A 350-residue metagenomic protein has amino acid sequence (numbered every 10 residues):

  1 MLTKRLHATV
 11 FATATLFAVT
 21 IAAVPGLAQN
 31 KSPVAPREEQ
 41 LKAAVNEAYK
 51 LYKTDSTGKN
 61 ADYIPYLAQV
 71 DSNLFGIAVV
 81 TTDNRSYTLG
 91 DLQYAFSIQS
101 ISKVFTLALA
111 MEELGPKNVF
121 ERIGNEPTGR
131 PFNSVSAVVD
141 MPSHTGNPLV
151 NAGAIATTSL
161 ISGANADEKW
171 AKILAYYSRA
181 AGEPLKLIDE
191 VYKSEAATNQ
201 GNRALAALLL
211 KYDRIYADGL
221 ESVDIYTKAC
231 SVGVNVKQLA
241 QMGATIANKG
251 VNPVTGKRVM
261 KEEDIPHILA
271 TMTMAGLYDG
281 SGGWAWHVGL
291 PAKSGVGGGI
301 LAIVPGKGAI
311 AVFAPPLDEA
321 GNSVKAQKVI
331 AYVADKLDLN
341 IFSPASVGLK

Functional and structural regions predicted by a protein language model:
M1-A14: Bacterial N-terminal signal peptides that target proteins for export
A12-A23: Bacterial N-terminal signal peptides
A22-N30: Boundary at the C-terminal end of the N-terminal hydrophobic targeting segment
N30-V34, N248-K350: Structured C-terminal helix/loop/strand segments within mature extracytoplasmic catalytic/sensor domains
S32-K50, D55-T57, A110-A229, T245: Active-site-adjacent helix/loop patches that line small-molecule binding or acyl-intermediate pockets
K53-L89, L301-A302: A short, well-structured edge-of-sheet supersecondary motif
N84, F96-F120, M242, I310: Active-site SXXK
V104, L205, S222, G233-N252 (+1 more regions): Active-site-proximal alpha-helical segments within enzyme catalytic domains
